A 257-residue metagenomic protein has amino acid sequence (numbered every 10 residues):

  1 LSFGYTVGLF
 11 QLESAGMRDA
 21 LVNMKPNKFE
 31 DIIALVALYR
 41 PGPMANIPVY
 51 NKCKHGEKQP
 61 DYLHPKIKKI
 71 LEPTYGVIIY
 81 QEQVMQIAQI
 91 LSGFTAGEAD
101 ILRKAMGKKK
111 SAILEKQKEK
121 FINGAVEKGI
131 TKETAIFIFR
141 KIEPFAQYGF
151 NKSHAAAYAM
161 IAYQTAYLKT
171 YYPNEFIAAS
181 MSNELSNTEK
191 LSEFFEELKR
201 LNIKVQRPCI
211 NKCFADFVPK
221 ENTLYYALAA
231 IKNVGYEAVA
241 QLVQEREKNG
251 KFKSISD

Functional and structural regions predicted by a protein language model:
L1-D257: Noncatalytic, beta-rich nucleic-acid-contacting surfaces in large DNA/RNA-processing enzymes
